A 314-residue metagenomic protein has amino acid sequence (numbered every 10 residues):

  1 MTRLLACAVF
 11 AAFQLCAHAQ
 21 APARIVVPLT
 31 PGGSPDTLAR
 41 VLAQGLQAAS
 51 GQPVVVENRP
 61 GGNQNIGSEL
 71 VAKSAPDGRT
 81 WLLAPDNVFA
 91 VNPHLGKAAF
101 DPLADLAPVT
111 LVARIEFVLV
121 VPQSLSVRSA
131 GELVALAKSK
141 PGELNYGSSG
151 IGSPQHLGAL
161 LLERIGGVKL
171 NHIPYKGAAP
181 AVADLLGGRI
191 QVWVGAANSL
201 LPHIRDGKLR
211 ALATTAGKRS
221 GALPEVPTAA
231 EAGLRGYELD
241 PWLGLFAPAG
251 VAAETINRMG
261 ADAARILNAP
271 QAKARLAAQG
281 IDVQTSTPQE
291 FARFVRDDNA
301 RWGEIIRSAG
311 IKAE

Functional and structural regions predicted by a protein language model:
A6-C7, A17: Cleavable N-terminal signal peptides
A12-H18: N-terminal signal peptide c-region/cleavage motif recognized by signal peptidases
H18-D105, E143, G167-V194, H203 (+3 more regions): N-terminal (or domain-start) structured segment
K73-R79, P93-P180, A229, W242-R275: Hinge/capping helix and adjacent helix->loop/strand transition within the periplasmic-binding protein
L83-V88, S148, A178, G195-L200 (+3 more regions): Beta->alpha turn/N-cap motifs
N87-K97, L161-I165, V192-V226: A ligand-binding cleft/hinge motif common to bilobed small-molecule-binding domains
R114, L200-N268, D297-A300: C-terminal lobe and pocket-closing loops of periplasmic/extracytoplasmic Venus-flytrap solute-binding proteins
R164-I165, R205, E231, A253-E314: An extracytoplasmic/periplasmic, membrane-proximal ligand-sensing/linker region
